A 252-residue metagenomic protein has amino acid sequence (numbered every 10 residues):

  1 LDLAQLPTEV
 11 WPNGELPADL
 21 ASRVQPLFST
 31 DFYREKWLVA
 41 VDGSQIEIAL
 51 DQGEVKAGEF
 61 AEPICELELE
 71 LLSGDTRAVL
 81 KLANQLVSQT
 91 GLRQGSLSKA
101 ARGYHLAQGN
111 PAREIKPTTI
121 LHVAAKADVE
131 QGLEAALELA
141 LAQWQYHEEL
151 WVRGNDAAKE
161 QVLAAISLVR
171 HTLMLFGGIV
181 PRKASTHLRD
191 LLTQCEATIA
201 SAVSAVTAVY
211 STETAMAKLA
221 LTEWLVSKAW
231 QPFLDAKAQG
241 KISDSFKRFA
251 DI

Functional and structural regions predicted by a protein language model:
L1-I252: Function-determining surface determinants
